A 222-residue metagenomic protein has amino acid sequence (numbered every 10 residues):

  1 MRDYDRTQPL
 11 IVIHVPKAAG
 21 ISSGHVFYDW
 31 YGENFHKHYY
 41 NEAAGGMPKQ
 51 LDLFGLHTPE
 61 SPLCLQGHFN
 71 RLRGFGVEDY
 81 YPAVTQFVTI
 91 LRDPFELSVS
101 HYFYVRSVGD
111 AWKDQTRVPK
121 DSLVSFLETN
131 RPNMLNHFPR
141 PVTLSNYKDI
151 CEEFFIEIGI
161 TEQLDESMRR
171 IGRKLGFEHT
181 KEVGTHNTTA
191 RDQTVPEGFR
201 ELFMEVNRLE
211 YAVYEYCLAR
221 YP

Functional and structural regions predicted by a protein language model:
M1-P62, A111: PAPS-dependent sulfotransferase catalytic core
D5, I13-P16, G20, T58 (+4 more regions): Aromatic-acidic/polar surface patches that form glycan- and anion
A19, D93, G159, I171 (+2 more regions): A residue-level signal for conserved active-site and pocket-lining positions in enzyme catalytic cores
G24, M168, Y214: Generic structural marker for isolated residues within well-ordered, non-membrane alpha-helices of soluble domains
H25-D29, R173, A219: Short, well-ordered alpha-helices that flank and scaffold nucleotide-derived cofactor binding pockets
K37, A43-I90, F95-V183: PAPS-dependent sulfotransferase catalytic domain
P48-L56, Q66-F69, H179-P222: PAPS-dependent sulfotransferase catalytic core
